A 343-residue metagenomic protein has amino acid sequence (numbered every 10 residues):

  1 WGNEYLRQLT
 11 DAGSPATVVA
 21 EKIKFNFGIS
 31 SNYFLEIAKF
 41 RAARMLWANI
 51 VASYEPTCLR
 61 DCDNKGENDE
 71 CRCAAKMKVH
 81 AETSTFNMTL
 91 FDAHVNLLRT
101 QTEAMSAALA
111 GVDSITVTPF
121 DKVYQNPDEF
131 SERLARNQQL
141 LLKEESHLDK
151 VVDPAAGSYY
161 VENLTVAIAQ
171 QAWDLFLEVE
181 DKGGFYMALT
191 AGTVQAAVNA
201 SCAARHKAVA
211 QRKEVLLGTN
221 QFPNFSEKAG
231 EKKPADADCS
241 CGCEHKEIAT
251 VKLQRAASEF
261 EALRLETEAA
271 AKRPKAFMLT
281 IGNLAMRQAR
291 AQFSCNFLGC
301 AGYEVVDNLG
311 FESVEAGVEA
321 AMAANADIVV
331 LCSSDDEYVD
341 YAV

Functional and structural regions predicted by a protein language model:
W1-A74, K78-A107, F120-R136: Helix-rich catalytic cores of soluble enzyme domains
W1-L6, L98-F176: Mobile "lid/hinge" segments at catalytic clefts and subdomain interfaces of large enzymes
V19-S30, D61-F86, T118-N126, V152-A169 (+1 more regions): A glycine-rich phosphate-binding loop feature that marks nucleotide/adenosyl-phosphate handling sites
N26-S30, H80-S84, T100, I115-F120 (+7 more regions): Generic beta-strand/beta-sheet core signal
S30-A42, S84-L97, Q125-A135, Y160-L175 (+3 more regions): Short glycine/threonine-rich loop-to-helix capping motif typified by GTGT followed within a few residues by an Asp-Pro
D113, D149, Q171-A276, G282: Intrinsic disorder at enzyme termini
T116-V117, P127-D128, K150-V152, L177 (+4 more regions): Extended hydrophobic-aromatic, low-complexity segments
E144, E268-L331, Y341-A342: Generic long, charged, amphipathic alpha-helical segments
